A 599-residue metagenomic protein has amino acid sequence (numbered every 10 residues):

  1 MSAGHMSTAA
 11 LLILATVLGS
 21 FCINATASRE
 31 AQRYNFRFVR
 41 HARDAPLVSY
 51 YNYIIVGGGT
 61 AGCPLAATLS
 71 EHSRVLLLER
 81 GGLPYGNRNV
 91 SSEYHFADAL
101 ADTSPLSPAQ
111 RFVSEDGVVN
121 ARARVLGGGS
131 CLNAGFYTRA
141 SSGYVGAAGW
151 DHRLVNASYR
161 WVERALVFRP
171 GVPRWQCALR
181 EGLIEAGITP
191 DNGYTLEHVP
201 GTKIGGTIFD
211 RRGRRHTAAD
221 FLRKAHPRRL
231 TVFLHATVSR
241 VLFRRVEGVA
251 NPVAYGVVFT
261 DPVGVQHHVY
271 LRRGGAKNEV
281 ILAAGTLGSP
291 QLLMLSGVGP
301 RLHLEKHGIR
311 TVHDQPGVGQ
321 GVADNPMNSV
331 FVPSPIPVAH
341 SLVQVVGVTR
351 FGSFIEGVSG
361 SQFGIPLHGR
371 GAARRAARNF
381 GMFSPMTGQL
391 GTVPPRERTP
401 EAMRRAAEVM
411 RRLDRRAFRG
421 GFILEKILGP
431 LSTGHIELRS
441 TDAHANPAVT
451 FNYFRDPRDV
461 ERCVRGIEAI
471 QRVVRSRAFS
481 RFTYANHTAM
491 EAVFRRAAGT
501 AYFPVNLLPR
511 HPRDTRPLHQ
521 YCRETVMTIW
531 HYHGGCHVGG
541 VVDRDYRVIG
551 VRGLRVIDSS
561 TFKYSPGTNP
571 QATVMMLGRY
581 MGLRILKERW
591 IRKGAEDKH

Functional and structural regions predicted by a protein language model:
S2-N52, E71, R584-H599: Extreme N-terminal leader/targeting segments of oxidoreductases
N24, R29, G149-G256, S329-F331 (+1 more regions): Conserved redox-cofactor binding core of oxidoreductases
T26-R153, V258-F259, R310-G317, D324-F331 (+1 more regions): N-terminal glycine-rich phosphate/pyrophosphate-binding loop and immediately adjacent elements
R74-L76, G81-G86, D151, V241-P252 (+2 more regions): Glycine-rich loop(s) and the adjacent beta-strand/alpha-helix scaffold that form part
T103, P108-A218, H444-N452, R458 (+2 more regions): Glycine-rich active-site loop/strand segments that organize a redox cofactor
G129, G550-P566: Short FAD-binding loop at a beta-strand-to-alpha-helix junction that anchors the flavin cofactor in diverse
P290-M294, V298-G429, S440, P457-E461 (+5 more regions): Mid-to-C-terminal "cap/lid" subdomains and adjacent gly/pro-rich loops that border and regulate access to redox
E425-E437, H533-R555: FAD-binding beta-loop-beta segment adjacent to the flavin cofactor pocket
